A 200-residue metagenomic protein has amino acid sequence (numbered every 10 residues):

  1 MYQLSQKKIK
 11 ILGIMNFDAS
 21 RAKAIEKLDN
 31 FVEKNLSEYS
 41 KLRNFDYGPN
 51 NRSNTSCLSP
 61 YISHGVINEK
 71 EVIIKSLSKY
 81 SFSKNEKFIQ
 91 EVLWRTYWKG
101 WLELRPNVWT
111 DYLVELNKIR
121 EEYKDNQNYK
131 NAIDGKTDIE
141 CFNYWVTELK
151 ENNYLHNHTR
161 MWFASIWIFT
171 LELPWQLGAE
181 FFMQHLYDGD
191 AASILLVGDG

Functional and structural regions predicted by a protein language model:
M1-G200: Residues lining hydrophobic/aromatic ligand-binding pockets adjacent to catalytic sites
